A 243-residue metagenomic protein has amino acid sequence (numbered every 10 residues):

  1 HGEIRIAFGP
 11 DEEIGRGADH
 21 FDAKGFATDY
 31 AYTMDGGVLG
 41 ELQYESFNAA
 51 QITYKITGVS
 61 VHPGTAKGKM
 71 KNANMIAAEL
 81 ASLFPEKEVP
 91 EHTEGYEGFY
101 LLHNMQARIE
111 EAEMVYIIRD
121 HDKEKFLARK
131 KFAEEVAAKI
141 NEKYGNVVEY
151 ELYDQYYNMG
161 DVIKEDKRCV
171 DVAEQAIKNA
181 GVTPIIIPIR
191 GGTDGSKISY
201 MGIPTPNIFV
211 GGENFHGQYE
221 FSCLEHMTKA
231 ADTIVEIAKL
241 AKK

Functional and structural regions predicted by a protein language model:
H1-E13, I52-I56, H62, K67-K87 (+3 more regions): Alpha-helical metal-binding/catalytic segments enriched in His/Glu/Asp
H1-F47, V89, T93, E97-H103 (+4 more regions): Acidic/histidine-rich catalytic neighborhood of metal-dependent amide-processing enzymes
G2-E3, G17, A27-T28, A73-I76 (+9 more regions): General structural feature for long, well-ordered alpha-helical segments within catalytic domains of soluble enzymes
I4-R5, D29-Y32, I52-T53, P184-I185 (+1 more regions): Structural motif
A23-M75, D122-K178: Metal-dependent peptidase/peptidase-like ectodomains
Q51-G58, H103-A107, I118, N207-V210: Short beta-strand elements
K71-V89, E124-K125, K130-V136, D171 (+3 more regions): His/Asp/Glu-rich mid-to-C-terminal helical/loop segments that flank catalytic regions of hydrolases
M75-H92, F99-L101, V147-V148, Y157-P206: Active-site-adjacent substrate-binding region of metalloamidase/peptidase-like peptide-processing proteins
